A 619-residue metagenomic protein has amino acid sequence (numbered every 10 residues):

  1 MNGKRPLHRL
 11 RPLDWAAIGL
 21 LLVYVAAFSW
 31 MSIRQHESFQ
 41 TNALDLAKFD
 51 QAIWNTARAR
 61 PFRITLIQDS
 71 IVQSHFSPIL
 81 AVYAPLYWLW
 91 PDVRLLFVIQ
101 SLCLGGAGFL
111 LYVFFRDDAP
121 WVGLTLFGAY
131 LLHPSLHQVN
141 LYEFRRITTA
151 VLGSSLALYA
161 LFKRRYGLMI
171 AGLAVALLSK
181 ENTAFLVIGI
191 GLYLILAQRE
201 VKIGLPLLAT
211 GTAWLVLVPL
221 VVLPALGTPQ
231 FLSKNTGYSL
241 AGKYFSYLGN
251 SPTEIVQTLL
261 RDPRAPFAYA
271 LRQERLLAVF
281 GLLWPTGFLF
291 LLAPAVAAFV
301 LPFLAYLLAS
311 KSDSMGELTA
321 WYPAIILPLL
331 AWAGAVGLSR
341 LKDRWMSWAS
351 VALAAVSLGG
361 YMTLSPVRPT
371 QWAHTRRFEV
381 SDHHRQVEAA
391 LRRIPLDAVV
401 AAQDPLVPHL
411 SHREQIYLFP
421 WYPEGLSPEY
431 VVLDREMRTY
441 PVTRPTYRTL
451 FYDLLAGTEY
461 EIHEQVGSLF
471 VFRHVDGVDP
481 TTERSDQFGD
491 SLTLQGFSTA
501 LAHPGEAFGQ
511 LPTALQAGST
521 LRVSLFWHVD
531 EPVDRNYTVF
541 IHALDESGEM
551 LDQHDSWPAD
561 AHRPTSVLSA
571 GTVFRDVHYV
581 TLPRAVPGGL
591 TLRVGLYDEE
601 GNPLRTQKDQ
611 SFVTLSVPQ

Functional and structural regions predicted by a protein language model:
N2-K4, L186-A213: Perimembrane helix-loop-helix junctions
A17-V25, L208-A213, R340-P366: Signature aromatic-anchored transmembrane alpha helix within multi-pass, membrane-resident enzymes that catalyze glycan
A27, M31, S38-T41, D45 (+5 more regions): Membrane-lumen/periplasm interface segments of specific transmembrane helices in polyprenyl phosphate-linked
A47-V72, P78-I79: Extracytosolic helix-loop segments that constitute the early lumenal/periplasmic catalytic or substrate-binding loops
R94-V122, F127, L156: Transmembrane-helix motifs of polytopic, lipid-linked glycan transferases
R116-A119, T149-A150, S154-L168, I195-E200: Membrane-interface transmembrane helices that cradle and orient dolichyl/undecaprenyl
A298-D343: Hydrophobic/aromatic-rich transmembrane helices and adjacent perimembrane loops
D382-H409, I416-Q619: C-terminal luminal/periplasmic domains and tails of membrane-associated envelope-modifying transferases
